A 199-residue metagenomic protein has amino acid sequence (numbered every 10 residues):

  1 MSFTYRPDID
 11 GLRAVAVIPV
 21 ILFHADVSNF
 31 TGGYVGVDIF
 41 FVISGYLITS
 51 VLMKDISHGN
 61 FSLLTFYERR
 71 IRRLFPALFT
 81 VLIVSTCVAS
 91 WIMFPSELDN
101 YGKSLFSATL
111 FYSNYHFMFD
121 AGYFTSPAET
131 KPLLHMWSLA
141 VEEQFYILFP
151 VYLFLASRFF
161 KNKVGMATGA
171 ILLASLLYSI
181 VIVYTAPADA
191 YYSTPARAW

Functional and structural regions predicted by a protein language model:
M1-W199: Membrane-interface helix/loop caps of multi-pass membrane proteins
